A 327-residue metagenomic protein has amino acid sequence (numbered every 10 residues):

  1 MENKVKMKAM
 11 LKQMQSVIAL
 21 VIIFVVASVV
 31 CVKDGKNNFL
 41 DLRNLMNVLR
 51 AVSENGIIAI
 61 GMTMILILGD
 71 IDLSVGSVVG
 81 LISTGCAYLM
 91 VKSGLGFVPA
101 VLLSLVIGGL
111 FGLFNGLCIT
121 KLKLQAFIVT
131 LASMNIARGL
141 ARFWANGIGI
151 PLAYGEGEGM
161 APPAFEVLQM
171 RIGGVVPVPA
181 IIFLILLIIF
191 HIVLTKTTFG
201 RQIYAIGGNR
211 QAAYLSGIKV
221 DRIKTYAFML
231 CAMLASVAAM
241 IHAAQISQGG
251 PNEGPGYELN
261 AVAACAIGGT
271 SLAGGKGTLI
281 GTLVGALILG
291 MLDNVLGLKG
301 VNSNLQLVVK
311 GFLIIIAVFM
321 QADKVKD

Functional and structural regions predicted by a protein language model:
M1-V25, V29, I188, G208 (+2 more regions): Cytosolic-side transmembrane-helix boundaries in multi-pass membrane proteins
K8, F127-K196, I223-Y226, S247-P251: Transmembrane helix-bundle core of multi-pass membrane transporters and related energy-transducing complexes
S16-V30, M62-T63, N135-G139, A180-V193 (+4 more regions): Hydrophobic core segments of alpha-helical transmembrane domains in multi-pass membrane transport and ion-translocation
A19-F39, L68, W144, H191-T198: Structural signal for alpha-helical transmembrane segments and their membrane-water exit/capping regions in multi-pass
A27-C31, D41-S93, C118-L124, G269-L279 (+1 more regions): Single transmembrane alpha-helix segments in multi-pass membrane proteins
G94-N135, V284-G285: Alpha-helical transmembrane segments within multi-pass membrane transporters and channels
L95-V101, L110-N115, G173-Q248: Helix-loop-helix "hairpin" substructures at the membrane interface of multi-pass membrane proteins
A235, Q245-G311: Transmembrane alpha-helical segments in multi-pass inner-membrane proteins
